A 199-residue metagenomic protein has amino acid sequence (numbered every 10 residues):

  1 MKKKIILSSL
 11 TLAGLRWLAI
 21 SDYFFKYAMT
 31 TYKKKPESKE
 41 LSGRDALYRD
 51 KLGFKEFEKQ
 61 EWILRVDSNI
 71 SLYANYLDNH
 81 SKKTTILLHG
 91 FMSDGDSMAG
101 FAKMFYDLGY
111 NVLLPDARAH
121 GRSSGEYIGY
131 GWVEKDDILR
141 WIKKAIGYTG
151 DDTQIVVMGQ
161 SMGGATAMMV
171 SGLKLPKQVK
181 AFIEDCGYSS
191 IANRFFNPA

Functional and structural regions predicted by a protein language model:
K4-L64: An N-terminal hydrophobic leader/cap segment in hydrolases
E61, D67-L77: A short loop-to-beta-strand scaffold at the N-terminal edge of the catalytic core in hydrolase folds
K82-G90: Short beta-strand element of the alpha/beta-hydrolase
G90-M104: The serine-hydrolase catalytic nucleophile loop
A102-S124: Conserved alpha/beta-hydrolase
I128-T149: Alpha/beta-hydrolase active-site loop
T149-S161: Alpha/beta-hydrolase fold nucleophile elbow
M169-A199: Hydrolase active-site cap/lid region
